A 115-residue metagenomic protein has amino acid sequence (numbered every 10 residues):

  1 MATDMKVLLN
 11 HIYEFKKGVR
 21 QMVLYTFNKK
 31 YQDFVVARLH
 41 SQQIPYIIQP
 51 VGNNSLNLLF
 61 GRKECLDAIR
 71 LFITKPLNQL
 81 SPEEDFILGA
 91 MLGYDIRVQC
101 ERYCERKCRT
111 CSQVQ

Functional and structural regions predicted by a protein language model:
M1-Q115: Domain-length accessory/inserted modules outside core catalytic folds
